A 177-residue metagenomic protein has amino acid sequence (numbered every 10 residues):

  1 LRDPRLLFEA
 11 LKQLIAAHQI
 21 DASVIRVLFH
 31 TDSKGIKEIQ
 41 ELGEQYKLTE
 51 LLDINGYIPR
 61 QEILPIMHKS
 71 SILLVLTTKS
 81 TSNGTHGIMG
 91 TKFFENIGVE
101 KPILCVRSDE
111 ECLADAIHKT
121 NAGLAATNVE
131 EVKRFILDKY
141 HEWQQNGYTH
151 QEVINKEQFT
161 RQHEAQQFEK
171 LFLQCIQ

Functional and structural regions predicted by a protein language model:
L1-I15: A conserved mid-protein helix/loop that constitutes part of the nucleotide-sugar donor-binding site
I20-T31, I36-L64: Nucleotide-activated donor-binding/catalytic signature segment of Leloir-type glycosyltransferases, i.e., the conserved
Q61-I63, K92, E131, F135: Short acidic active-site motifs
L64, H86-G98, A114-D115: Short alpha-helical segment that forms part of, or immediately flanks, the ligand-binding pocket in carbohydrate-active
H68-H86: Acidic donor-binding loop of glycosyltransferase active sites
I72-V75, E95-R107: Short hydrophobic beta-strand element within catalytic cores of glycosyltransferases and related nucleotide-activated
S108-D138: Change "using UDP/GDP/dTDP sugars" to "using nucleotide sugars
T127-E130, Q144-Q174: A charged, aromatic-enriched C-terminal amphipathic alpha-helix characteristic of glycosyltransferases across folds
